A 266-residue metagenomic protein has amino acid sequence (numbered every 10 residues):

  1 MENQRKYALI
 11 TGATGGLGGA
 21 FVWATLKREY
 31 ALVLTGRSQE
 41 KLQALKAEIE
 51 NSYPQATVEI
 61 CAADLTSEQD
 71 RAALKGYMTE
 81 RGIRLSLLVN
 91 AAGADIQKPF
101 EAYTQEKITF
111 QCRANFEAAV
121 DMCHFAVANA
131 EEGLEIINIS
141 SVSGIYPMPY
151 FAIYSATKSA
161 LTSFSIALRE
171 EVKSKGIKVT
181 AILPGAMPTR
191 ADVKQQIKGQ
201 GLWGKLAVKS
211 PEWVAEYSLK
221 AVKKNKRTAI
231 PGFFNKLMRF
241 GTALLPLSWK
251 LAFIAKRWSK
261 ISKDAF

Functional and structural regions predicted by a protein language model:
T14-G15: Conserved glycine-rich cofactor-binding loop
E29-L45: Conserved glycine-rich Rossmann-like NAD(P)H-binding loop of the short-chain dehydrogenase/reductase
A91-I96: Conserved NAD(P)H cofactor-binding loop of Rossmann-fold oxidoreductase domains
P99-F100, T104-C112: Substrate-binding pocket helix/loop in short-chain dehydrogenase/reductase
C123, T157: Active-site helix of classical SDR
S141: Residue(s) in the substrate-gating loop at a strand-loop-helix junction that position the organic substrate next
A181, L202-R239: C-terminal helical subdomain
